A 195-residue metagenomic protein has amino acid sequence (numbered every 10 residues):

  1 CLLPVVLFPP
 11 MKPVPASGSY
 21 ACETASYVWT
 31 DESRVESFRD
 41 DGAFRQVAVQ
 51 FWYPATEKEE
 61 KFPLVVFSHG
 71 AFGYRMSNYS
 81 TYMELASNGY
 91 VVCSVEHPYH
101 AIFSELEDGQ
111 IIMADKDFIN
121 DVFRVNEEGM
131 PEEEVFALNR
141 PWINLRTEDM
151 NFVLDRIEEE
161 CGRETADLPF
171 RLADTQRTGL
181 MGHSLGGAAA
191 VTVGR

Functional and structural regions predicted by a protein language model:
C1-K61, V66, V91: Short conserved active-site loop signatures built around small residues
F51, L85, M150, T178: Divalent metal-coordination and catalytic microenvironments
E57-F62, F67-E105, Q110: Short substrate-entry loop that stabilizes the transition state in hydrolases
V65-S68, L172-A173, R177-G182: Extended hydrophobic secondary-structure segments that form protein cores and membrane-embedded regions
G70, M181-G186, A190: Gly/Ala-rich beta-loop-alpha elbow adjacent to hydrolase catalytic centers
Y79, M83, N151, V191-T192: Short, hydrophobic alpha-helix immediately C-terminal to the catalytic nucleophile
L106-Q176: Alpha/beta-hydrolase active-site loop
E158, G187-R195: Short glycine-enriched nucleophile-adjacent loop and the immediately C-terminal alpha-helix near the catalytic center
